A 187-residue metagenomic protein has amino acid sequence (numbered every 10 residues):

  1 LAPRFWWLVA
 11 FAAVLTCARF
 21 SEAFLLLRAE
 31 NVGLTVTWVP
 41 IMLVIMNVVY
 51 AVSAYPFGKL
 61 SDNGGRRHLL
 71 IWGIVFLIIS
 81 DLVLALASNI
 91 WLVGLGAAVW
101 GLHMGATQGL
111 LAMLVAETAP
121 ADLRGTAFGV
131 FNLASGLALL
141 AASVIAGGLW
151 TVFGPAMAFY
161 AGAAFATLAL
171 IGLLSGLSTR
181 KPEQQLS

Functional and structural regions predicted by a protein language model:
A2-S21, A98: Pair of pore-lining "gating" transmembrane helices in MFS-fold secondary transporters
A23-V39: Short amphipathic helix-loop junctions that connect adjacent transmembrane helices in Major Facilitator Superfamily/SLC
N47-Y55, G136-L140: Residue-level signature of mid-helix packing/kink "hotspots" within the transmembrane helices of 12-pass Major
S53-G65, W150: Helix-to-loop junctions at the C-terminal end of transmembrane segments in multipass secondary transporters
N63-I74: Cytoplasmic membrane-interface "Motif A"-like loop-to-helix N-cap segments of 12-TM Major Facilitator Superfamily
V75-S88: C-terminal ends and interior cores of transmembrane alpha-helices in multi-pass membrane transporters/permeases
A106-A119: Intracellular juxtamembrane helix-capping segments at the cytosolic ends of symmetry-related transmembrane helices
G148-F165: A membrane-interface helix-boundary motif in multi-pass transporters
